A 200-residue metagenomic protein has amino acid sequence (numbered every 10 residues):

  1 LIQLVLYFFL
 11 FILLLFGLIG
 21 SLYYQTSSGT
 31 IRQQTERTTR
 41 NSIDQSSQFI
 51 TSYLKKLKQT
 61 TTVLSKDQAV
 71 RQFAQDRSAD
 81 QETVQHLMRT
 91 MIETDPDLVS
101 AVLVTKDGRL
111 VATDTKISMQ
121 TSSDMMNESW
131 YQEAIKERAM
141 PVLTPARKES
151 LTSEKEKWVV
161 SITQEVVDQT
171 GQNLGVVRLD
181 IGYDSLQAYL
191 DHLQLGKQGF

Functional and structural regions predicted by a protein language model:
L1-G29, Q33: Extreme N-terminal signal-anchor transmembrane helix of membrane signaling/transducer proteins, especially in bacteria
L6, Q72-Q75, D168: Generic structural "secondary-structure junction" signal
I19-Y24, I31, T35-E36, T105 (+1 more regions): Structured catalytic/translocation cores of nucleotide/phosphate-coupled proteins
R37-S47, S52-M140: Extracytoplasmic/periplasmic sensory segments of membrane signal-transduction proteins
T94-D97, K106-H192: Extracytoplasmic/periplasmic ligand-binding sensor regions of membrane-associated signaling proteins
G199: Glycine-centered, small-residue-biased loops immediately flanking beta-strands in adenine/cofactor-binding cores
